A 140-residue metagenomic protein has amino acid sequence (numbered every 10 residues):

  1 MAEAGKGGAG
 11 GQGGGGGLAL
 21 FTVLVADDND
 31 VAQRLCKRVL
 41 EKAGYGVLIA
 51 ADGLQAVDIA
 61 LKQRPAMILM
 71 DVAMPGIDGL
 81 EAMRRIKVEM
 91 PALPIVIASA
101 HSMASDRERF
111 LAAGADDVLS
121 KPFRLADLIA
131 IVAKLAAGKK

Functional and structural regions predicted by a protein language model:
V31, D52-Q55, D78-A82: Acidic catalytic/metal-coordinating carboxylates
R34-K42: Charged docking surfaces used in two-component/phosphorelay signaling
G44-A51, I59: Short hydrophobic/Thr-rich beta-strand motif most characteristic of the beta2 strand and flanking loop of CheY-like
D58, L80-P91: Short amphipathic alpha-helix used as the core "switch/output" element in two-component signaling
I68, V72-A73, L80, H101 (+1 more regions): The short loop immediately C-terminal to the conserved phospho-acceptor aspartate in CheY-like receiver
E81, S102-L119, A130: Alpha4 helix (beta4-alpha4-beta5 surface) of REC/receiver domains from two-component response regulators
F123-A133: C-terminal output helix
